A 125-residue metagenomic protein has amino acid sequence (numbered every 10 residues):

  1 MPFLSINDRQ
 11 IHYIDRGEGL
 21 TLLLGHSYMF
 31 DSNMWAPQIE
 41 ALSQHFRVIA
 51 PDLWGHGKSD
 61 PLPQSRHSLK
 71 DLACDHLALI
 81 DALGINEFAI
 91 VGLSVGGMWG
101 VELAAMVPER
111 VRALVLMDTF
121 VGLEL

Functional and structural regions predicted by a protein language model:
M1-Q10: N-terminal cap/lid segment of alpha/beta-hydrolase-fold proteins
R9-S65: Conserved HGGG/HGGXW glycine-rich cap/lid loop of the alpha/beta-hydrolase fold
S27, A89, S94, M98 (+2 more regions): Short catalytic micro-motifs in class I SAM-dependent methyltransferases
F30, G55, G97, V121-G122: Active-site micro-motifs of SAM-dependent methyltransferase domains
A36, L77, V101-A105: Short, hydrophobic alpha-helix immediately C-terminal to the catalytic nucleophile
E40, I49-V95: Active-site loop/oxyanion-hole signature of alpha/beta-hydrolase fold enzymes
Q44-H45, N86, R110: Structured helix-beta-strand junction loops
V101-M106, V111-L125: Flexible "cap/lid" loop of the alpha/beta hydrolase fold
